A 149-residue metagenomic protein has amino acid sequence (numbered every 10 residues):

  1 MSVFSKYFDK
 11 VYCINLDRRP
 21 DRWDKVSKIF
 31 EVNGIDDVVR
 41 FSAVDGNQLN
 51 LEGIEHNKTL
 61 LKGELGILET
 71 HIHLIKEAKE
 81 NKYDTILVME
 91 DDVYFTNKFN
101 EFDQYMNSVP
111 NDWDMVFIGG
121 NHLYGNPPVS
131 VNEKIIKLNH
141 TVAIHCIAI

Functional and structural regions predicted by a protein language model:
M1-M89, V93-I149: An acidic/histidine-cluster motif and surrounding catalytic segment that typifies divalent-metal-assisted enzyme active
